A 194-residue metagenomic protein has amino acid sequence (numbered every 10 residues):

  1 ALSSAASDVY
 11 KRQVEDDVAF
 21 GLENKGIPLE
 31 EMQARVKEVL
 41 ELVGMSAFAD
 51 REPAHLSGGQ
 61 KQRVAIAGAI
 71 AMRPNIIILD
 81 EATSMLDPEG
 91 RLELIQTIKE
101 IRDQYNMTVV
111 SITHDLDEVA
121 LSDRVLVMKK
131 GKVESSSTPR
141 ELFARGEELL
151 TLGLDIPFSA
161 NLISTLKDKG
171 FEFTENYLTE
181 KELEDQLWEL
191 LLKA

Functional and structural regions predicted by a protein language model:
A1-A6, Y10: Single conserved hydrophobic/aromatic residue that forms the stacking wall/gate of nucleotide- or nucleobase-binding
E30-F48: Conserved ABC ATPase "signature" region
E52-L56, Q60: Conserved ABC ATPase signature
R73: Conserved catalytic motifs of ABC-family nucleotide-binding domains
I77-D80: Catalytic Walker B motif of ABC-type/P-loop ATPase nucleotide-binding domains
L149-A194: ABC ATPase nucleotide-binding domains
